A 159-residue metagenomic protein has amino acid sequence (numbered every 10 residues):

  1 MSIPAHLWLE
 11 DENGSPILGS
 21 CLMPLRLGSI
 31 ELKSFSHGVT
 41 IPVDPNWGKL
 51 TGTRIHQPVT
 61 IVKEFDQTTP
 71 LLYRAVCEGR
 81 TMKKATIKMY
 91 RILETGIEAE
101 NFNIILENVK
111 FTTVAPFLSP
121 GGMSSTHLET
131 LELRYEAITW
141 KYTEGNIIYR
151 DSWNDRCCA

Functional and structural regions predicted by a protein language model:
M1-A159: Glycine-rich, low-complexity intrinsically disordered segments
